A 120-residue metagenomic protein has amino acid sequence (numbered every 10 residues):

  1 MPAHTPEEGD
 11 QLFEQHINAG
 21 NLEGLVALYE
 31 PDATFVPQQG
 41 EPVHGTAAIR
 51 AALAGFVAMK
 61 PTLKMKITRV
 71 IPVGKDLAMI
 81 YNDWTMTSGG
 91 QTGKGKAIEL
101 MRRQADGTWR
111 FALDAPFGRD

Functional and structural regions predicted by a protein language model:
M1-G24, T34-D120: A beta-strand edge to alpha-helix "cap/lid" segment located at domain peripheries
